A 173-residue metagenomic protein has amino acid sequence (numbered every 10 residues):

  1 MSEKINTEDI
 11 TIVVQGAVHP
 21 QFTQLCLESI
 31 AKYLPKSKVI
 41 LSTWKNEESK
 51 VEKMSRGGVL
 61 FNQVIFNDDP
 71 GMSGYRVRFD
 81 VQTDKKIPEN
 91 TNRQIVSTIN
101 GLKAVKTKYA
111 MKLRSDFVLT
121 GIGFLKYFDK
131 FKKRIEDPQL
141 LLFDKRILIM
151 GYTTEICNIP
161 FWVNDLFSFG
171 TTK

Functional and structural regions predicted by a protein language model:
E8-I10, K32-L41, N62: Short loop->beta transition adjacent to catalytic acidic/histidine clusters or analogous donor-positioning motifs
I10-H19, S42-T43: A conserved hydrophobic helix/loop-capping motif in glycosyltransferases and polysaccharide synthases
H19-Y33: Short, well-formed alpha-helical segments that are part of the catalytic scaffolds of diverse glycosyltransferases
T23-L25, K50-K53, V77, G121-Y127: A short acidic (Asp/Glu
S42-A104: Active-site-proximal specificity loops/subdomain of glycosyltransferases
V81, N90, L102, L119-K173: Conserved catalytic core of nucleotide-sugar-dependent glycosyltransferases
A110: Short aromatic/hydrophobic "clamp" motif used to bind/position activated sugar donors
L113-R114: Active-site acidic Asp-centered loop
